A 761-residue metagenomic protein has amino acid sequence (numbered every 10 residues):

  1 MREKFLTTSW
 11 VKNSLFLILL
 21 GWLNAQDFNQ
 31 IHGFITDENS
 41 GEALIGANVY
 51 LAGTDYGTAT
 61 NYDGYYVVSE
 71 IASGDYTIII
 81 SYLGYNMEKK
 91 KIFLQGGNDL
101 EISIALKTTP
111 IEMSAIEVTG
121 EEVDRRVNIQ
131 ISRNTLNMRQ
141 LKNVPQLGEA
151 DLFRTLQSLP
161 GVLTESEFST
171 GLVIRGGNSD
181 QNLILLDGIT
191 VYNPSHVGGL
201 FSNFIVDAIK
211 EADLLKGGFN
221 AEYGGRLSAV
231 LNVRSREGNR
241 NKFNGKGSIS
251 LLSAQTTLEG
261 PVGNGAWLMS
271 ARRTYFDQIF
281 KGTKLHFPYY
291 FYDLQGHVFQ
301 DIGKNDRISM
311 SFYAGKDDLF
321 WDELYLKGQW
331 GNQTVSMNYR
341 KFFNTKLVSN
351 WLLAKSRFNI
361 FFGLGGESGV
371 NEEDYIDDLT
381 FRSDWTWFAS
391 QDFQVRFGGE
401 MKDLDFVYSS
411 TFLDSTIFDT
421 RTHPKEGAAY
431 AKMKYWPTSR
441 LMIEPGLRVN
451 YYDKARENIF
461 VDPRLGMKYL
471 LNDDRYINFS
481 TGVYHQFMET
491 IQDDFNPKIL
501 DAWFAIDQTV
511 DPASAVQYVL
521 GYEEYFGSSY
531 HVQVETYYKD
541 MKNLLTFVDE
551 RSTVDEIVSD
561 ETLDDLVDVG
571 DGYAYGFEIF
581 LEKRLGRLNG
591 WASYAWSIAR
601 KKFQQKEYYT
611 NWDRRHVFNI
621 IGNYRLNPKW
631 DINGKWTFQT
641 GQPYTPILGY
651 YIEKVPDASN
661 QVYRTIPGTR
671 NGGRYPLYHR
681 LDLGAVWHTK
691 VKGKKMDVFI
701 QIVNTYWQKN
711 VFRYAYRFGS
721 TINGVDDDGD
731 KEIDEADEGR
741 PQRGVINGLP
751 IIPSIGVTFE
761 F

Functional and structural regions predicted by a protein language model:
F28, T36-S40, A47-A52, S81-Y85 (+4 more regions): Short, acidic, small-residue-rich periplasmic hinge/interaction motif at the N-terminus of Gram-negative outer-membrane
T54-Y65: Short, acidic Ser/Thr/Gly-rich low-complexity loop/linker segments typical of extracellular and cell-surface proteins
V67-E70, N143, I189-L215, K284 (+1 more regions): Short acidic/polar hinge/loop motifs at secondary-structure boundaries that mediate gating or recognition
V144-L147, F153-N193, K210: Extracytoplasmic beta-strand/coil segments of soluble accessory domains associated with Gram-negative outer-membrane
Y325-F342, T422, H485-M541, S552 (+3 more regions): Outer-membrane beta-barrel signature, preferentially recognizing the C-terminal barrel domain of Gram-negative
N359, D405-S410, A455, D473-Y518 (+3 more regions): Surface-exposed extracellular loop regions of Gram-negative outer-membrane beta-barrel proteins, predominantly
Y538-D540, E561-G641: Gram-negative outer-membrane beta-barrel transporters
K542, K629, T637-Q661, P676-D682 (+1 more regions): C-terminal beta-signal and adjacent terminal beta-strands/loops of Gram-negative outer-membrane beta-barrel proteins
